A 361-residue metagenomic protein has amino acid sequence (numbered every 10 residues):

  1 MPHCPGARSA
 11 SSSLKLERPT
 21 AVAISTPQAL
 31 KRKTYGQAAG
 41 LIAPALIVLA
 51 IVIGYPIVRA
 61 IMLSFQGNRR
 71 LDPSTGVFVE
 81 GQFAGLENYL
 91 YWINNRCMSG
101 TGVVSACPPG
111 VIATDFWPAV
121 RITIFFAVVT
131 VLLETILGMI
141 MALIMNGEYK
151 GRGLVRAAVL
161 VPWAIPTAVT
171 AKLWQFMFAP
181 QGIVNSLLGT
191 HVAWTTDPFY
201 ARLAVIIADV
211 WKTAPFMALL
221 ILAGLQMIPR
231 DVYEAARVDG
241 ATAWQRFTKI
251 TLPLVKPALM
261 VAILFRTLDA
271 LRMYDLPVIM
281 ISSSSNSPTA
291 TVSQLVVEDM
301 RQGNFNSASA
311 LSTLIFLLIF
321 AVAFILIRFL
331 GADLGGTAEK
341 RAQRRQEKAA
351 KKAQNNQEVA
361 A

Functional and structural regions predicted by a protein language model:
P2-K33: Short, Lys/Arg-rich, polar N-terminal cytosolic tail immediately upstream of the first transmembrane signal-anchor
K31-A353, E358-A361: A structural signal for multi-pass alpha-helical bundles of membrane permease subunits that mediate small-molecule
